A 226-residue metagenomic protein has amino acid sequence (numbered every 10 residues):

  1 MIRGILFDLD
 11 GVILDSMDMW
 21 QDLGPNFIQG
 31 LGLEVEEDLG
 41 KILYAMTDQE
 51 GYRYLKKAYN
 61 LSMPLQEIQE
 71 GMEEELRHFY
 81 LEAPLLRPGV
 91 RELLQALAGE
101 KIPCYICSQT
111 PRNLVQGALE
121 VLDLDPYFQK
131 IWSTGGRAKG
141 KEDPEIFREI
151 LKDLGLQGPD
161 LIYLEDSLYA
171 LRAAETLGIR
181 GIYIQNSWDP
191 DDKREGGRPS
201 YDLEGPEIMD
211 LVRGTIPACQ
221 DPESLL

Functional and structural regions predicted by a protein language model:
M1-R3, R112, Q116-L226: Asp-based, Mg2+/Mn2+-dependent phosphohydrolase catalytic module
I2-E92, A98-G99: N-terminal helical cap/lid subdomain that shapes the substrate entry/recognition surface in HAD-like hydrolases
I13, C104-C107, Y163-L164: Conserved SAM-binding loop
F27, Y54-L55, A96, A118 (+2 more regions): Residues within well-ordered alpha helices
E34, P103, R180: Residue-level detector of anion-binding/catalytic polar loops
Q66, P84, Q109, G140-K141: Non-catalytic, surface-exposed connector residues within folded enzymatic/regulatory domains
V90-E120, T134: Substrate-recognition element of Asp-dependent hydrolases with the DxDx(T/V) motif
